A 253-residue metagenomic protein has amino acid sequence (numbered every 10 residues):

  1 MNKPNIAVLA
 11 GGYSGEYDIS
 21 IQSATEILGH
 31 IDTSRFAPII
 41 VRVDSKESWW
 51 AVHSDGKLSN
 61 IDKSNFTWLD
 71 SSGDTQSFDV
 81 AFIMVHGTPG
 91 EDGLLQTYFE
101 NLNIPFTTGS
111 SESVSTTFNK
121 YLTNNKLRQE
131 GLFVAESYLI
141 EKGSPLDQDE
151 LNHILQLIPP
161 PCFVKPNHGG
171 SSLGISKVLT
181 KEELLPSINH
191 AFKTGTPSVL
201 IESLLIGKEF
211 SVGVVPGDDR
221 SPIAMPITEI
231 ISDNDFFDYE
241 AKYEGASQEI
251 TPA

Functional and structural regions predicted by a protein language model:
M1-E112, T116-L122, E141-H153: ATP-binding N-terminal substructure of ATP-dependent carboxylate-amine bond-forming enzymes
N2-A10, S14, Q22, T116-K208 (+1 more regions): Active-site nucleotide/adenylate-binding loops and adjacent lid/helix of ATP-dependent enzymes
S14-G15, S48, P89-G90, S171 (+2 more regions): Short, acidic Gly/Pro/Ser/Thr-rich loop/turn segments
R42-D44, S110, Y138-E141, L179 (+2 more regions): Residues at the C-termini of beta-strands that transition into short coil/loop
T107, A135-E136, M225, F237: A short, local hydrophobic-aromatic micro-motif
L179-A253: Phosphate-binding site of ATP-dependent enzymes
